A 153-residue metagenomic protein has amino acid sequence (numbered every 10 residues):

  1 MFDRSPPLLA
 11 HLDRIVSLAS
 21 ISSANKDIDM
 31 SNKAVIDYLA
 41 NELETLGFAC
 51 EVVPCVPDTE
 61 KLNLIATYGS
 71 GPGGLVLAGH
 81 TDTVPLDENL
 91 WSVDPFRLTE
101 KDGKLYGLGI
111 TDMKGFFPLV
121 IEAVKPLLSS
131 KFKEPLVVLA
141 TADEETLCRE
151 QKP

Functional and structural regions predicted by a protein language model:
M1-L108, P126-K133: Acidic/His- and Gly-rich active-site-bordering loop/insert found across diverse amide/peptide-bond hydrolases
M113-P153: Acidic/histidine-rich catalytic neighborhood of metal-dependent amide-processing enzymes
